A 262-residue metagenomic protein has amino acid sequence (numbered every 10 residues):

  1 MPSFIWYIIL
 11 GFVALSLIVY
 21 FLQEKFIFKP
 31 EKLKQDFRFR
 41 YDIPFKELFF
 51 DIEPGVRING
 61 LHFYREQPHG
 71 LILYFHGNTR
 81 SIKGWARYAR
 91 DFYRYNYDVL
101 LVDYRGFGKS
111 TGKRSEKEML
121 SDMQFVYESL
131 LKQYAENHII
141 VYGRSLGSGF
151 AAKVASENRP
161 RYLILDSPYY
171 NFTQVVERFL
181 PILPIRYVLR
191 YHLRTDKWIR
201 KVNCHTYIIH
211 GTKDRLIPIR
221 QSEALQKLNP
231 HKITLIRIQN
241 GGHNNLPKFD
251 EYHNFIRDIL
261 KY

Functional and structural regions predicted by a protein language model:
F4-D51: An N-terminal hydrophobic leader/cap segment in hydrolases
E53-S129, R144: Membrane-embedded segments
Y88, T195, C204, P218-K227: Short alpha-helix in the alpha/beta-hydrolase fold that links the catalytic acid
Y134-S145: Alpha/beta-hydrolase fold nucleophile elbow
P160, I164-Q174, Y191-T195, G241: Active-site nucleophile loop of the alpha/beta-hydrolase fold
V202, I208-H210, D214: Short beta-strand/loop motif that positions the catalytic acidic residue of the alpha/beta-hydrolase fold
K213-I217, H243-N244: Acidic catalytic loop of the alpha/beta-hydrolase fold
G241-E251: Catalytic histidine-centered segment of alpha/beta-hydrolase-like enzymes
